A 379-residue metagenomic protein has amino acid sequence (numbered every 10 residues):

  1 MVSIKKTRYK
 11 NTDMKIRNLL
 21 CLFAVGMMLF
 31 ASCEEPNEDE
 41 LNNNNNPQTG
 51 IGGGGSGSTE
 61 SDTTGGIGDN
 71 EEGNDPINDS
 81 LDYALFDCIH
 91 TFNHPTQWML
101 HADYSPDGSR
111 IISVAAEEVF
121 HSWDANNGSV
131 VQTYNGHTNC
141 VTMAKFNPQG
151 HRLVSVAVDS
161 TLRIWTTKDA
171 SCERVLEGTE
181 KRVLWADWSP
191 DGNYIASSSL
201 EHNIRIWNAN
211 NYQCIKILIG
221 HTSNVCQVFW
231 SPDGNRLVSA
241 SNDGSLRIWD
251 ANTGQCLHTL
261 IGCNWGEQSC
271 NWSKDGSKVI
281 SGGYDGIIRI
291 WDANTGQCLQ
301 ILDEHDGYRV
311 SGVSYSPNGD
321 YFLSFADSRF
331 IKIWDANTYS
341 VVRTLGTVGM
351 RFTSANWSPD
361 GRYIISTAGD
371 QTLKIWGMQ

Functional and structural regions predicted by a protein language model:
K15, G26-Y83: Bacterial Sec-dependent N-terminal signal peptides
F92-M99, N135-V141, L176-V183, I219-V225 (+3 more regions): WD40/WD-repeat beta-propeller blade N-cap
A102, V141-A144, A186, V228 (+3 more regions): Hydrophobic core register within WD40 beta-propeller blades
P106-D107, P148-Q149, P190-D191, P232-D233 (+3 more regions): Residue-level detector of Asp-centered blade-edge/turn motifs that repeat once per structural unit in beta-propeller
E117-H121, N139, D159-R163, K181 (+7 more regions): Short coil/turn segments within WD40 beta-propeller repeats
A125-G128, T167-A170, A209-Y212, A251-G254 (+3 more regions): Short loop/turn segments that connect beta-strands within beta-propeller blades
T353-Q379: Blade-level signature of beta-propeller repeat domains, shared across WD40, Kelch, NHL, RCC1 and BNR/Asp-box propellers
